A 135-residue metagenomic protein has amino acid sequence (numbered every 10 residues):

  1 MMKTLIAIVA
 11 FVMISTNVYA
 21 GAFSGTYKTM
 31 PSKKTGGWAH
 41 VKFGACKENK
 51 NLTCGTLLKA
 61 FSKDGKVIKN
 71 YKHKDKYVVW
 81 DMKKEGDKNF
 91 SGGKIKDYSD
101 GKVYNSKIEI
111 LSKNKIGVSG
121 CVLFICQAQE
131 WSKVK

Functional and structural regions predicted by a protein language model:
L5-I14: Sec-dependent N-terminal signal peptides
I14-A20: Sec/Tat signal peptide C-region and signal peptidase I cleavage site
F23-N105: Central antiparallel beta-sheet cores of small beta-barrel/beta-sandwich binding domains
D97-S99, N105-Q129: Short, exposed beta-strand-loop hairpins at the edges of beta-sheets in extracellular/periplasmic proteins
E130-K135: Short beta-strand-to-coil "C-cap" segments at the C-terminal boundary of structured domains/repeats, marking
